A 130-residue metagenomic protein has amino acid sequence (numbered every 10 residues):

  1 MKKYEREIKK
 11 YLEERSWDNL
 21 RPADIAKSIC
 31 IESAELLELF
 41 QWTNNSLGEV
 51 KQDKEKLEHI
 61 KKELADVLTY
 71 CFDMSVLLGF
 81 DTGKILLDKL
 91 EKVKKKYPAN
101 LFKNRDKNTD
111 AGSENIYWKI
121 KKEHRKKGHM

Functional and structural regions predicted by a protein language model:
M1-L64, L68-M130: Flexible "arm" and connector segments at domain edges
